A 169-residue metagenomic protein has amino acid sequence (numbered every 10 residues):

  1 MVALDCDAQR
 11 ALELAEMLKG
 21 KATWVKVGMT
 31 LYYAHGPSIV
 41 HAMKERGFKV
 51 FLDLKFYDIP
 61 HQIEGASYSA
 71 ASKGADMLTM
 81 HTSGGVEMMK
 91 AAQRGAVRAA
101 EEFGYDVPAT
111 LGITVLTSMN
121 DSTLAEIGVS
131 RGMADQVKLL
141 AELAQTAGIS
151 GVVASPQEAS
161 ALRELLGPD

Functional and structural regions predicted by a protein language model:
M1-K21, V97: N-terminal glycine-rich anion-binding loop in soluble enzyme alpha/beta folds
A3-D7, G28-Y32, Y57-I59, S83 (+2 more regions): Active-site beta-loop-alpha junctions enriched in small/polar residues
M17-K26, K73: Catalytic domains of carbohydrate-active enzymes, especially glycoside hydrolases
K19, K44, G104: Anion (oxyanion) recognition and catalysis
T23-K26, F51, T79, V153: Conserved beta-strand positions in the central sheet of alpha/beta enzyme cores
K26-M29, V40-I59: Active-site cofactor/substrate anionic-group-binding motifs, chiefly glycine- and Lys/Arg-rich phosphate-binding loops
Q62-A66, A71-S150, S155-S160, L165-D169: Conserved anion-binding
